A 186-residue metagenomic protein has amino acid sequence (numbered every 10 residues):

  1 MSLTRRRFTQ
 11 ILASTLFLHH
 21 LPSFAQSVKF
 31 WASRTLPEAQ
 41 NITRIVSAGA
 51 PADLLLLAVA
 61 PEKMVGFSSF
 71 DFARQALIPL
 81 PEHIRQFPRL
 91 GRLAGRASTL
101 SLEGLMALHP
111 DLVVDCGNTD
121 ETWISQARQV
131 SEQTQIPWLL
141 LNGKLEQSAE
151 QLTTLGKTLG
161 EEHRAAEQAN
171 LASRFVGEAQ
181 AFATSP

Functional and structural regions predicted by a protein language model:
L3-L54, E162-P186: Bacterial Sec-exported substrate-binding components of ABC uptake systems
V28, E38-A39, L112, S125-P186: Extracytoplasmic substrate-binding proteins
W31-S33, L80-E82, G104-L108, E132 (+1 more regions): A short alpha-helix capping/helix-coil boundary motif
T35-L36, P88-T99, W138-E146: A structural signal for short loop-to-beta-strand junctions that line the ligand-binding cleft of periplasmic/secreted
A52-L108, L112-E121: A short, structured surface patch at a secondary-structure boundary
